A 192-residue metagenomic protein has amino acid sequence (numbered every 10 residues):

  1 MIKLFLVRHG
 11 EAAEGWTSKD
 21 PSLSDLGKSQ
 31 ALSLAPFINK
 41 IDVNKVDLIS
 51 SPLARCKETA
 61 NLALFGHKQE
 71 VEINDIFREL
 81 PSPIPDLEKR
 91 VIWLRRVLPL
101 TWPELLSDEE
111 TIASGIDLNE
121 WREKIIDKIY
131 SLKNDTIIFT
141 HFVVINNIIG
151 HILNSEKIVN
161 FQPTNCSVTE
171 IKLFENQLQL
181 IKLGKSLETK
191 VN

Functional and structural regions predicted by a protein language model:
I2-N74: Active-site-proximal alpha-helix that buttresses catalytic centers in soluble enzyme cores
L4, V46, L132-V143: Generic beta-sheet signal
G10, F142, S186: Active-site metal-binding loops of divalent metal-dependent hydrolases
S22, A63-K124, I181-K182: Phosphate-handling substructures
D42-I76, R96-E104, K172-N192: Conserved histidine-centered catalytic loops in small-molecule metabolism enzymes
L62, N147, H151: Active-site signature of alpha/beta-hydrolase-fold catalytic machinery across serine- and Asp/Cys-nucleophile hydrolases
H141-N146, F174: GST superfamily/GST-like fold recognition
S155-Q179: Domain-level recognition of soluble alpha/beta enzyme cores, biased toward histidine phosphatases/phosphomutases
